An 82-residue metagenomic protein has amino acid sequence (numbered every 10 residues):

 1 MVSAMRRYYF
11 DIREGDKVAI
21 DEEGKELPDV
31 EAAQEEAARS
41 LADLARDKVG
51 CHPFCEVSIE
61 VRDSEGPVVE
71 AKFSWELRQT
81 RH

Functional and structural regions predicted by a protein language model:
M1-V2, A38: Small cysteine-rich, disulfide-bonded extracellular modules of the LU/uPAR three-finger superfamily and closely related
V2-I20: Short aromatic-glycine-(Arg/Gly/Cys) micro-motifs in beta-strand/loop hairpins
R7-Y9, Q34-A42: Short, positively charged
V18-D21, P67-V69: Surface-exposed loop/edge segments in extracytoplasmic proteins
I20-P28: A short, exposed loop/beta-hairpin motif centered on an aromatic-Gly-Thr core
D29-E35, L77-H82: Short, surface-exposed linear segments at secondary-structure transitions and domain or protein termini
S40-G50: Short arginine-rich
V49-H82: C-terminal structural segments of small proteins and small subunits
